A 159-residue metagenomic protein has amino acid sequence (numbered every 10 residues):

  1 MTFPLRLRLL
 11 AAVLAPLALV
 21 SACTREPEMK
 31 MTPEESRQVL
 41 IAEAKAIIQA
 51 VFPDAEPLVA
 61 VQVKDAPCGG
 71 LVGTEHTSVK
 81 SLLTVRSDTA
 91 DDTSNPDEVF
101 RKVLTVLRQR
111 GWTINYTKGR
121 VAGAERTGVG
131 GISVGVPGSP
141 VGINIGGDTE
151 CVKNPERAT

Functional and structural regions predicted by a protein language model:
T2-S78, D91, D97: N-terminal leader/targeting segments
V79-S87: Short, hydrophobic beta-strand segments
D91-A158: Extracytosolic low-complexity repeat regions of secreted or lipid-anchored proteins
